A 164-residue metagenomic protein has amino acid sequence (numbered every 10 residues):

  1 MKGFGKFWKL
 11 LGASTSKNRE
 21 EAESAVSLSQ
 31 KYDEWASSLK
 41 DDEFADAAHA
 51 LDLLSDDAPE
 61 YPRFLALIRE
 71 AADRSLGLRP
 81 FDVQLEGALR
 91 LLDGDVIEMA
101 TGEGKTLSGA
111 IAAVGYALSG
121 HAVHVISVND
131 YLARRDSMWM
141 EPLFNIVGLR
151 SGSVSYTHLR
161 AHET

Functional and structural regions predicted by a protein language model:
M1-Y32: Charged, compositionally biased N-terminal leader segments and the immediate start of the first structured element
E23-E98: Conserved pre-motif I regulatory segment
V83, K105-I111, A133-D136: Short glycine/serine/threonine-rich phosphate/pyrophosphate-binding segments that cradle anionic phosphate groups
L89-R90, S108-G120: Walker A/P-loop NTP-binding motif
G94-G109: Walker A/P-loop
V114-D136: Conserved SF1/SF2 helicase motif Ia
A133-Y156: Conserved helix-turn-beta segment of the N-terminal RecA-like "Helicase ATP-binding" lobe in SF1/SF2 helicases
T157-T164: Conserved small/polar residues in nucleotide/adenosyl-binding loops
